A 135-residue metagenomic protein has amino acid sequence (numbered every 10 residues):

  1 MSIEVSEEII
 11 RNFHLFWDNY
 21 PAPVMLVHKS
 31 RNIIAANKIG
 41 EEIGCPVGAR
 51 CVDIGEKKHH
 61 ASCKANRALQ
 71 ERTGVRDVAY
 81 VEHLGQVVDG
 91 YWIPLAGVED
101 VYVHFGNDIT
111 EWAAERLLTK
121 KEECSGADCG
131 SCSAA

Functional and structural regions predicted by a protein language model:
S2-A36: Sensory modules in modular signal-transduction proteins
H28-S30, E82, A96: Short, acidic, Ser/Thr-enriched surface-loop or helix-capping motifs
I34, A49-R50, K64-A68: PAS-family sensory domains
E41-S62: PAS and related sensory helical modules
G55-Y80: Terminal output helix/cap of sensory domains in signal transduction proteins
G85-W92: A short beta-strand signature within small-molecule sensing/ligand-binding domains used in signal transduction
L95-A135: Sensory coupling linkers of modular signal transduction proteins
